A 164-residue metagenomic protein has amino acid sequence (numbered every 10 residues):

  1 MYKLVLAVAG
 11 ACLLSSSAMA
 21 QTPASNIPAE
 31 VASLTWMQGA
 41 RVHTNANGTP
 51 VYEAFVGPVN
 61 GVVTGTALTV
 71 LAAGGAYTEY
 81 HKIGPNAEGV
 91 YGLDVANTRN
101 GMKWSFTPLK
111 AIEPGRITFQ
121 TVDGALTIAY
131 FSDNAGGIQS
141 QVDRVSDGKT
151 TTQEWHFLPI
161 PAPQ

Functional and structural regions predicted by a protein language model:
M1-L6: Bacterial N-terminal signal peptides that target proteins for export
A7-S16: Bacterial N-terminal signal peptides
Q21-P23, G137-Q164: Edge beta-strand at a domain terminus
T22-P28, Q38-T121: Central antiparallel beta-sheet cores of small beta-barrel/beta-sandwich binding domains
V31: Conserved nucleotide-sugar donor-interacting segment of glycosyltransferase catalytic cores, predominantly GT-B
E53-P58, K110, Y130-N134, F157-P159: Aromatic-rich beta-strand edge motifs centered on tyrosine
V62-V63, A135-I138: Coil-to-beta-strand transition motifs
G101-T107, P114-T127, S132-N134, Q141-K149: A beta-strand edge to alpha-helix "cap/lid" segment located at domain peripheries
